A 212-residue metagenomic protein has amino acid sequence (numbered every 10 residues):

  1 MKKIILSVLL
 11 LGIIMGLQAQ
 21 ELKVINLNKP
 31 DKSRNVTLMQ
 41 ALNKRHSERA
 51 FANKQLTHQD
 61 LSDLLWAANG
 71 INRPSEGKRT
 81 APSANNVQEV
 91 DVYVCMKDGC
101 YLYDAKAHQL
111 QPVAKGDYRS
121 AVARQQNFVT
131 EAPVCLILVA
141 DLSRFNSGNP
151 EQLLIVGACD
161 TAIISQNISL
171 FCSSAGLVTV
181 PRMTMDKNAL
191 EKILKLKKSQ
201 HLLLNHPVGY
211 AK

Functional and structural regions predicted by a protein language model:
M1-I4: Positively charged n-region of N-terminal signal peptides that target proteins for export
L10-Q18: Hydrophobic h-region of N-terminal signal peptides that target proteins for export in Gram-negative bacteria
Q18-Q20, Q166: Glutamine-centric residue-chemistry signal
Q20-A132: N-terminal amphipathic, basic helical "cap/leader" segment at the start of enzyme domains
D31, L138-L142, Y210: Short, small-residue-rich loop/turn micro-motifs
R45, L64, V92, V134-F145 (+1 more regions): Small-aliphatic-rich amphipathic alpha-helix that forms the alpha element of a beta-alpha
L196-K212: A glycine-rich helix N-cap at a beta->alpha junction
